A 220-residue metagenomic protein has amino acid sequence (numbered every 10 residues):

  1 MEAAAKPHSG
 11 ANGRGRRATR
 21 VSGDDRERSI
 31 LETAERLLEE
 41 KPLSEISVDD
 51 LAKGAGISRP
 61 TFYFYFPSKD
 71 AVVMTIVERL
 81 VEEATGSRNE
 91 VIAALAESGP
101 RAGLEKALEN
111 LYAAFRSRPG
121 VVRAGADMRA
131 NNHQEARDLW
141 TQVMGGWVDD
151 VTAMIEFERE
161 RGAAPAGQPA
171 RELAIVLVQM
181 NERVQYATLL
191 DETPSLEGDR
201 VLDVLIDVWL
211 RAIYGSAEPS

Functional and structural regions predicted by a protein language model:
M1-D25, A217-S220: N-terminal intrinsically disordered/low-complexity leader segments
G23-A34, L51, I76-S87, V151: Generic hydrophobic, amphipathic alpha-helix propensity
S29, L37-A71, T75: Helix-turn-helix
S29, T33-K41, E83-A94, M180-T188: Solvent-exposed, amphipathic alpha-helical segments
T75, N89-S117, A170-L177, D199-L202: Hydrophobic alpha-helical connector segments
E82-R88, A114-S117, A124-D127, Q134-R161 (+5 more regions): Amphipathic alpha-helical packing segments from all-alpha helical-bundle domains
V122-A126, A163, G167, E197 (+1 more regions): Short, hydrophobic secondary-structure boundary micro-motifs
